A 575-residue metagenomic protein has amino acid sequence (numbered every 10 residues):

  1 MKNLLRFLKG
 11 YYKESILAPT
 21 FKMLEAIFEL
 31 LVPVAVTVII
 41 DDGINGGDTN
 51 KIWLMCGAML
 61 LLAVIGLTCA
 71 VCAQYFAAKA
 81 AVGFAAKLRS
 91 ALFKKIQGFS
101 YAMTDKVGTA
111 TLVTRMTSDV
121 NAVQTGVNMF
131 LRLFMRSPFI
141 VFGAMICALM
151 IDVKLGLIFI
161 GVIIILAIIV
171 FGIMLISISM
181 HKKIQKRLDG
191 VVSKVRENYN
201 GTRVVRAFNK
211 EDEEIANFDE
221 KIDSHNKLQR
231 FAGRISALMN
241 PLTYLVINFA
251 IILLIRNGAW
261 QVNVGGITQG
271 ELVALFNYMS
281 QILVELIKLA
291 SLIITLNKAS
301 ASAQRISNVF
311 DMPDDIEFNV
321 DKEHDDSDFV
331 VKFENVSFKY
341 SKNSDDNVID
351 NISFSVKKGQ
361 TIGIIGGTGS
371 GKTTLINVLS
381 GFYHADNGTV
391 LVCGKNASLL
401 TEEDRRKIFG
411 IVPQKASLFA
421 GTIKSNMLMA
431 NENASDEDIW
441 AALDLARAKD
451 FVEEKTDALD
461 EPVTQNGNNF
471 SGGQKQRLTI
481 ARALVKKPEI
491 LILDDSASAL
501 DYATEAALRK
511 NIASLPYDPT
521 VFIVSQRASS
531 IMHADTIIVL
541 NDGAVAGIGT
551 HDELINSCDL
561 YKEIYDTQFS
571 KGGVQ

Functional and structural regions predicted by a protein language model:
K9, S15-C72, F76, L149-K154 (+1 more regions): Transmembrane helix-loop-helix hairpins at lipid-water interfaces of multipass membrane proteins, especially the type-1
G10-K13, A77, G98-A102, S118-L131 (+7 more regions): An intracellular "coupling" helix at the cytosolic face of ABC transporter transmembrane type-1 domains
T20, L24, F28, V32 (+6 more regions): Hydrophobic alpha-helical transmembrane segments of ABC transporter permease domains
D48-K51, C147-G161, F231-R305, V309-F310: Helix-loop-helix
I96, F218, I306, F333-N335: Conserved catalytic Walker-motif region of ABC-type ATPase nucleotide-binding domains
P313-D326: Pre-NBD coupling/linker segments of ABC/ABC-like ATPases
D325-Q575: ABC-type nucleotide-binding domain
